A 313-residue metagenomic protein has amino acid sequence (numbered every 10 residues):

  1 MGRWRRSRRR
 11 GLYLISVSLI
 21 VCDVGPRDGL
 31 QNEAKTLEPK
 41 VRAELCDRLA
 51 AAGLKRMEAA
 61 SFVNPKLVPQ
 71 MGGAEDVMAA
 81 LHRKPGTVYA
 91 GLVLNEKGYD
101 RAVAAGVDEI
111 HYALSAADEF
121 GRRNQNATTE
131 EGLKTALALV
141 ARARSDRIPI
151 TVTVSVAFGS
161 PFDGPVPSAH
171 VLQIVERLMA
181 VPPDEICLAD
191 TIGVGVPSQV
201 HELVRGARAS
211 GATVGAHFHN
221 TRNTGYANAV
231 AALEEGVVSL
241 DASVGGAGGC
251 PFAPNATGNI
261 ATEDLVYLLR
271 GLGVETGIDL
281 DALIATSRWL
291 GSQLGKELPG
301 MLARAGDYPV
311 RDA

Functional and structural regions predicted by a protein language model:
W4, R8-A313: Catalytic cores and adjacent flexible loops of soluble metabolic enzymes that perform enolate/carbanion chemistry on
